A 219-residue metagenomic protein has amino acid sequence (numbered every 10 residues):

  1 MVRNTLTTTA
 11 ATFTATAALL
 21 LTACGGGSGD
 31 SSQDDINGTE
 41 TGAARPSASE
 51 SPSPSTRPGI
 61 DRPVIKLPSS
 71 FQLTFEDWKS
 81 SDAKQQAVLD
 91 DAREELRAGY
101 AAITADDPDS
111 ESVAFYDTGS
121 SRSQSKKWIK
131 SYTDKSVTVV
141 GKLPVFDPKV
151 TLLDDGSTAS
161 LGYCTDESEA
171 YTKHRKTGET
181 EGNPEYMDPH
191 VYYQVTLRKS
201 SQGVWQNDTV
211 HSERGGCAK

Functional and structural regions predicted by a protein language model:
M1-F13: Bacterial N-terminal signal peptides that target proteins for export
A17: Active-site-proximal loop/hinge segments that shape catalytic or ion-binding/gating pockets
L20-A23: C-terminal motif of bacterial Sec signal peptides marking the signal peptidase cleavage site
G25-S28: Bacterial signal peptide processing site
S31: Conserved nucleotide-sugar donor-binding catalytic segment
D34-R57: Post-signal peptide N-terminal segment of mature Sec-exported envelope proteins
P63-T138: Core segments of small alpha/beta cavity-forming domains
P108-K219: Structured, amphipathic secondary-structure segments that form assembly/contact surfaces in multi-subunit
